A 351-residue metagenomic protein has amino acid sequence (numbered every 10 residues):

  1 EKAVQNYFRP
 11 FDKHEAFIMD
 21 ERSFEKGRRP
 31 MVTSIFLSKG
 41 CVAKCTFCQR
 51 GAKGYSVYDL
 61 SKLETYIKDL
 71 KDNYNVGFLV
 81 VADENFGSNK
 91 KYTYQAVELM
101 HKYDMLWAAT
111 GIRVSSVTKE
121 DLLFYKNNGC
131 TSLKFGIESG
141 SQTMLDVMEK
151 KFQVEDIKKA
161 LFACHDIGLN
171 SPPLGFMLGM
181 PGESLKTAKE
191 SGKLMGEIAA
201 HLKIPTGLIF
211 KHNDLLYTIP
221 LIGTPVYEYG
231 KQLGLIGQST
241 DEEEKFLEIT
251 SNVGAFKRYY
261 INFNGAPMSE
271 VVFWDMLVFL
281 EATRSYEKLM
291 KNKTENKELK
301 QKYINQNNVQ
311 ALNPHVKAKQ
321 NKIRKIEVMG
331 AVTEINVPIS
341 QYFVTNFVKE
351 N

Functional and structural regions predicted by a protein language model:
E1, R113, P267-S269: Helix N-terminus capping/helix-initiation residues
E1-F8, I219, G223: Glycine-rich beta-alpha loop elements in corrinoid/cobalamin-binding modules across cobalamin-dependent enzymes
R9-G182, K193: Radical SAM [4Fe-4S] cluster-binding motif and immediate context
D20-E21, G27, P225-N351: Radical SAM enzyme core and accessory elements
A43, K91, T143, V147-M148 (+2 more regions): Flexible glycine/acidic-rich beta-alpha junction loops that bind and position SAM and/or redox cofactors in anaerobic
V76, K102, K150, L194-H201 (+3 more regions): Short, well-ordered loop/turn and helix-capping segments at boundaries between secondary-structure elements and domains
N127-S132, L194-L215: Structural recognition of alpha->loop->beta junctions
A188-S191: Short alpha-helix in the alpha/beta-hydrolase fold that links the catalytic acid
